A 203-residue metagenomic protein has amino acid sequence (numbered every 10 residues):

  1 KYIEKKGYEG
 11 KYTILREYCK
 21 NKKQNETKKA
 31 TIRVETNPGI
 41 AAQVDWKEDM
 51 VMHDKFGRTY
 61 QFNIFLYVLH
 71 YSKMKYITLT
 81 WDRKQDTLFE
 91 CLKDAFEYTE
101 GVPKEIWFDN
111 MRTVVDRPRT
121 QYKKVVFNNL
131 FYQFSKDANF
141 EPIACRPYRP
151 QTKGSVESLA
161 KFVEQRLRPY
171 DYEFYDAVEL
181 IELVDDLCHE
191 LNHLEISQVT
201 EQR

Functional and structural regions predicted by a protein language model:
K1-Y8: DNA-recognition alpha helix
K11-L15: Short coil turns linking two alpha-helices in DNA-binding domains
E17-R33, R166-Y170, C188, N192-L194: Short, basic alpha-helical nucleic acid-contact segments in DNA-binding proteins and DNA transaction factors
C19-K75, R83-E90: Mobile-element integrase/transposase regions, centering on the N-terminal DNA-binding/Zn-coordinating module
I77-E105, K124: Active-site beta-loop-alpha junctions of metal-dependent nucleic acid enzymes, especially the RNase H-like/DDE
V102-K123: Acidic/histidine-rich, metal-coordinating catalytic segments
F108-D109, Q121-Y122, P142-E164, D176 (+1 more regions): RNase H-like two-metal-ion nuclease catalytic core shared by retroviral integrases and related mobile-element nucleases
A160-R203: Active-site-proximal acidic segments at structured loop/helix or strand boundaries that coordinate catalytic metals
